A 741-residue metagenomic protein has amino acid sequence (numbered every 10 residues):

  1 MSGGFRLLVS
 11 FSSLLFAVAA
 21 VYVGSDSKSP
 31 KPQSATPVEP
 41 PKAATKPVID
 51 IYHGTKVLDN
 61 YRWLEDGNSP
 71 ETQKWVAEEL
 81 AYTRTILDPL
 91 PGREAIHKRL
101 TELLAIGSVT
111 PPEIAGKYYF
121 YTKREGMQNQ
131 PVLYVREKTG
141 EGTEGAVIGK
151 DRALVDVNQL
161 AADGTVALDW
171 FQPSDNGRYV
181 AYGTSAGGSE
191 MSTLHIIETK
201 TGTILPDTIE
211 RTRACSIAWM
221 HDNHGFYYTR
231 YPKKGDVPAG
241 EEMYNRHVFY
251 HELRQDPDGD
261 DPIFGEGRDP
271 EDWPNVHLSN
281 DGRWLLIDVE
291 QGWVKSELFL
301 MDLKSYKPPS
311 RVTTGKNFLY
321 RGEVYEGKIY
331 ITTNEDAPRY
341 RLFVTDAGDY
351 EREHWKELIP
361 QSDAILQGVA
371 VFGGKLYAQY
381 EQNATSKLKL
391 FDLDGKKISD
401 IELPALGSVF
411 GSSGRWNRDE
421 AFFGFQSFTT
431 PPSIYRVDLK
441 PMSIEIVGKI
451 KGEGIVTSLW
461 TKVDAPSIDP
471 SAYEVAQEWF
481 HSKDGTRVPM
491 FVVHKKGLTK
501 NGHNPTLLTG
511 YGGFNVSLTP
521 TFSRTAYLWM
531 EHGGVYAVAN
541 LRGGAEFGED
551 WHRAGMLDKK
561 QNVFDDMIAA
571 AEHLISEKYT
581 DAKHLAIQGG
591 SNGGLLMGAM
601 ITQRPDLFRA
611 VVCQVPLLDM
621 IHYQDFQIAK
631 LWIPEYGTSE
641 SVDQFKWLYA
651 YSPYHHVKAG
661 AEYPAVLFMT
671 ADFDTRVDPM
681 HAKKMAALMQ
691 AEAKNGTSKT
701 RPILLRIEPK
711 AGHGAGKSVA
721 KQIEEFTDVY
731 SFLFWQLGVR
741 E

Functional and structural regions predicted by a protein language model:
M1-F5: N-terminal secretory signal peptides that target proteins for export/translocation
V9-A17, V21-L393, K397-E420, Q426-P432 (+6 more regions): Beta-propeller folds
T55-K56, E113-I114, A146-V147, W529-M530 (+2 more regions): Extracellular/periplasmic catalytic domains that process cell-envelope and extracellular macromolecules
R124, N334, Q426, T509-G513 (+2 more regions): Glycine-rich His-Gly loop
L154-S174, Y182-S189, T203-P206, L439-N592 (+5 more regions): Cap/lid segment of the alpha/beta-hydrolase catalytic domain
G187-S189, T199-T203, M220-N223, L303-K307 (+9 more regions): Secondary-structure transition/capping motifs at alpha-helix termini and the adjoining loop/turn into the next element
W273, G282, K295, L319 (+20 more regions): Active-site lining segments that contact anionic ligands and/or coordinate catalytic metals
T525, V538-E741: Active-site-proximal cap/loop segments of hydrolase catalytic domains
